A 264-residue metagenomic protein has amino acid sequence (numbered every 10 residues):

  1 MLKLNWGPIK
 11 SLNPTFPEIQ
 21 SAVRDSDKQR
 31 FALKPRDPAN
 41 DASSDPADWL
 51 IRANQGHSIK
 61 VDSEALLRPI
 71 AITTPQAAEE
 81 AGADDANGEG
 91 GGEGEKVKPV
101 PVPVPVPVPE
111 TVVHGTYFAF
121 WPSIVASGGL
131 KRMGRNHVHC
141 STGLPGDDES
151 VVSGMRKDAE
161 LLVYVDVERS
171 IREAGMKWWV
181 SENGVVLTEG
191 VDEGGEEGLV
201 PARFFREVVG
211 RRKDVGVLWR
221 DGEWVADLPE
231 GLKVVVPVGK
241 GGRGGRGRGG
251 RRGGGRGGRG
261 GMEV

Functional and structural regions predicted by a protein language model:
L2-V138, T142-V264: Conserved NAD+-utilizing ADP-ribose enzyme module
